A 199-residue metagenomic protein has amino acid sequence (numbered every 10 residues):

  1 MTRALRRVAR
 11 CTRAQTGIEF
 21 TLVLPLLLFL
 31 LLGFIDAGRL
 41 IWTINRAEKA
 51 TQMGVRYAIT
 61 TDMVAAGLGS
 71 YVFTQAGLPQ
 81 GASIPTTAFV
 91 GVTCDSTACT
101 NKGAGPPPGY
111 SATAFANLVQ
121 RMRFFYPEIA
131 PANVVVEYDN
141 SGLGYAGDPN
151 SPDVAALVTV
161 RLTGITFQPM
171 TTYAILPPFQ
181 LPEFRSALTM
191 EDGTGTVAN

Functional and structural regions predicted by a protein language model:
M1-R13: N-terminal leader/signal peptides at the extreme start of proteins
T2-R3, Q52-N199: Short, conserved structural patches
T12, E48-Q52: A broad detector of short, well-ordered amphipathic alpha-helices that serve as recognition/interaction surfaces
A14, P25, P127-A130: Proline-centered flexible-loop/turn and helix-kink motifs
T21-W42: C-terminal juxtamembrane segment of a hydrophobic transmembrane alpha-helix
R39-E48, M63: Membrane-proximal amphipathic alpha-helices that sit immediately adjacent to an N-terminal transmembrane/signal-anchor
